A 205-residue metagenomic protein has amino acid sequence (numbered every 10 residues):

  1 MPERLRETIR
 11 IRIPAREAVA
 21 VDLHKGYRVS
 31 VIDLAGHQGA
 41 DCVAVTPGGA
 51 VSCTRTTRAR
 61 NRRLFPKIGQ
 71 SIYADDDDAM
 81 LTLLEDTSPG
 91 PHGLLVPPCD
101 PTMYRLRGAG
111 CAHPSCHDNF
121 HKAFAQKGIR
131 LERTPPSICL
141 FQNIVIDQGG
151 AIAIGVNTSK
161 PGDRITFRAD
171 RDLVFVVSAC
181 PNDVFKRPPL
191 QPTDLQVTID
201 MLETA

Functional and structural regions predicted by a protein language model:
M1-A205: Acidic, Ser/Thr/Pro
